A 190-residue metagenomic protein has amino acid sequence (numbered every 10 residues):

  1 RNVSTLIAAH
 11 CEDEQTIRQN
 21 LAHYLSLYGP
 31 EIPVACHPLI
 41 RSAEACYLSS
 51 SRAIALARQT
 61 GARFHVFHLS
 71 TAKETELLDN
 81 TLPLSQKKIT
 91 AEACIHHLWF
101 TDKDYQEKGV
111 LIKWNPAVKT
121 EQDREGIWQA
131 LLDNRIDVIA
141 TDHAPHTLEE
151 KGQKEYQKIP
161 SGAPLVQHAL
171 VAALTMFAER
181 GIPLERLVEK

Functional and structural regions predicted by a protein language model:
R1-I139: Histidine/acidic residue-rich metal-binding segments in metalloenzymes
E31-G61, L111, D137-V138, A144-K190: His/Asp/Glu-enriched, well-ordered alpha-helical/loop segment that forms or immediately abuts the divalent-metal
